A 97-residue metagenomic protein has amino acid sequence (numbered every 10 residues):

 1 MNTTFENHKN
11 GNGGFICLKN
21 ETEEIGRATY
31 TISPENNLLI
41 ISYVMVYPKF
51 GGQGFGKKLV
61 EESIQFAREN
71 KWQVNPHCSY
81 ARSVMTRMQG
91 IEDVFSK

Functional and structural regions predicted by a protein language model:
M1-G13: Active-site rim helix/loop that mediates acceptor-substrate recognition in acyltransferases
H8, T31-S33: Short beta-strand micro-motifs enriched in acidic
G13-I25: Conserved beta-hairpin
E23-T31, I40: Conserved beta-strand in the GNAT
V44-G51: A short, internal acetyl-CoA/4′-phosphopantetheine-binding micro-motif in the GNAT/acyltransferase core
G52-Q65: Conserved acetyl-CoA-binding loop-helix of GNAT-fold acetyltransferases
E62, F66-K97: C-terminal structural segments of small proteins and small subunits
